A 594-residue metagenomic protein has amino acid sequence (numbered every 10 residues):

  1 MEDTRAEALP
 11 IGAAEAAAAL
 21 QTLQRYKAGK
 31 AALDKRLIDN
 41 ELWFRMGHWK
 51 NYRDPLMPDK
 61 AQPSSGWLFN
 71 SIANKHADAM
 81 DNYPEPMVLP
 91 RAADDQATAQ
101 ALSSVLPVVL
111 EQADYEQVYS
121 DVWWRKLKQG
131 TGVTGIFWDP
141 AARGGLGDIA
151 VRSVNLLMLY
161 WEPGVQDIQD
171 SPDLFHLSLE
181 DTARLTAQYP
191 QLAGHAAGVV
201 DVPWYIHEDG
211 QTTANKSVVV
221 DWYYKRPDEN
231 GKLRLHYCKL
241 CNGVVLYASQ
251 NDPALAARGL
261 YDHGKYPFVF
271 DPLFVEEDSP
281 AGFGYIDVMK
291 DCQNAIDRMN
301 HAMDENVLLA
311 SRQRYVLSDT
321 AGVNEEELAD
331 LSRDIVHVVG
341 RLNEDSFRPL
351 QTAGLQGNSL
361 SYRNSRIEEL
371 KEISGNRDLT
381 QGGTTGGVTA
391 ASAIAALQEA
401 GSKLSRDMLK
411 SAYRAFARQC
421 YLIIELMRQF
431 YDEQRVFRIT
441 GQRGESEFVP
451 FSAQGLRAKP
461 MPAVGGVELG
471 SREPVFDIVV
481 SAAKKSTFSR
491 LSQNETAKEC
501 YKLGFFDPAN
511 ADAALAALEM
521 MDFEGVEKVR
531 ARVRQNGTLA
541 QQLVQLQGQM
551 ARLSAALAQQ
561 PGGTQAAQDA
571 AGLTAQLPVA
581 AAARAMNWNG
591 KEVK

Functional and structural regions predicted by a protein language model:
M1-A257, T320, G354-N358, Y362-S365 (+1 more regions): Extended, helix-rich architectural segments
P84-L89, Q117-R125, I136-P140, N306-D319 (+4 more regions): Short coil/turn segments at secondary-structure boundaries
Q96, Q100, Q117, F283-I286 (+13 more regions): Conserved structured core elements
V105-Q112, C292-A310, L331-V338, A353 (+10 more regions): Generic, well-ordered alpha-helical scaffold segments in large soluble proteins
P140, S392-A511: Extended amphipathic alpha-helical segments with heptad-repeat/coiled-coil character used for oligomerization, fusion
D221-G387: Extended, charged amphipathic alpha-helical segments
D512-R552: Long, highly charged low-complexity segments enriched in Glu/Asp and Lys/Arg with interspersed Ser/Thr
A555-K594: Helical coiled-coil/dimerization "stalks" and their immediately adjacent regulatory linkers at helix->disorder
